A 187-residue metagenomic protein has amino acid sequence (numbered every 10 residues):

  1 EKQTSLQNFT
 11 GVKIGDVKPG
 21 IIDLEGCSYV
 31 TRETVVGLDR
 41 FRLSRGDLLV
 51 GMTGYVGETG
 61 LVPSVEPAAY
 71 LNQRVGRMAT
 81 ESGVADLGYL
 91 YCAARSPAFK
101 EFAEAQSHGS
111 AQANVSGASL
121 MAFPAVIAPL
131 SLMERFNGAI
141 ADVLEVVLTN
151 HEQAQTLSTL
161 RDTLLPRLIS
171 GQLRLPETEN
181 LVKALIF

Functional and structural regions predicted by a protein language model:
E1-K13, I127: Extended boundary segments
E1-Q3, G15-L48, V65: Sequence-specific dsDNA recognition surfaces
Q7, Y70-Q73, S110, A118-L120: Short edge beta-strand segments in beta-sheet-rich domains
F9-I22, R42-G60, Y70-V75, Y91-E104: Short Ser/Thr-interspersed hydrophobic loop/turn segments at strand-loop and sheet-helix junctions that line or gate
K13, R77-A79, P124: Short, well-ordered beta-strand micro-motif
R40-F41, V50, I140, V147: His/acidic/aromatic-lined binding-pocket segments of jelly-roll/cupin-type domains and related regulatory beta-sandwich
V65-E66, T80-D86: Ligand-binding loop in jelly-roll beta-barrel domains
G83-A85, Y89-A93, K100-F102, Q106-G109 (+2 more regions): Amphipathic alpha-helical coiled-coil/heptad-repeat segments
